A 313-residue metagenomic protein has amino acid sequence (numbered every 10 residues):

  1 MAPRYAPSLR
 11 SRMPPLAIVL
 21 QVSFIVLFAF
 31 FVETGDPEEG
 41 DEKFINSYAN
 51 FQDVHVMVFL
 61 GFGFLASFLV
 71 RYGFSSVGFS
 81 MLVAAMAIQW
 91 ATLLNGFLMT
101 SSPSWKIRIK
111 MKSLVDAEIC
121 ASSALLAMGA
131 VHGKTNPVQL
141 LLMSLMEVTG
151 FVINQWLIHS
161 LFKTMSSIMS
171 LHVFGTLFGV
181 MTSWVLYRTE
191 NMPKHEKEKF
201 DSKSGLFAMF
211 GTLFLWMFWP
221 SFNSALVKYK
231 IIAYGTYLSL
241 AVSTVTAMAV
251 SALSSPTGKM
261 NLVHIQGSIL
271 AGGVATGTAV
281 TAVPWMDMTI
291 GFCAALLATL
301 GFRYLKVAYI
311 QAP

Functional and structural regions predicted by a protein language model:
M1-P313: Hydrophobic alpha-helical transmembrane bundles of multi-pass membrane proteins
